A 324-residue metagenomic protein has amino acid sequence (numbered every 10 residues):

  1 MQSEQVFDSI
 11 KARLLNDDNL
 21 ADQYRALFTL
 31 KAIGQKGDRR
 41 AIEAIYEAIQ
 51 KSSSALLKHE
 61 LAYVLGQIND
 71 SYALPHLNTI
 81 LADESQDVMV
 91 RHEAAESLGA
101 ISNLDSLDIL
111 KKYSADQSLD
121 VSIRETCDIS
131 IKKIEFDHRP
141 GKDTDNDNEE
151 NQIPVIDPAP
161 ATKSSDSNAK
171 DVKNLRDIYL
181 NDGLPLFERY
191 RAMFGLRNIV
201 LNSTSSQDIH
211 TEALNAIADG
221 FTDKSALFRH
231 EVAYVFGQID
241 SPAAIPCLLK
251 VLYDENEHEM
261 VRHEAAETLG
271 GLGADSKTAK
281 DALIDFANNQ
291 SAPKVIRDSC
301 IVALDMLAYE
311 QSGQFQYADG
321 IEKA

Functional and structural regions predicted by a protein language model:
M1-L15, Q35-Q50, D70-A82, N103-Q117 (+6 more regions): Amphipathic alpha-helical scaffolding segments comprising HEAT/armadillo-like alpha-solenoid repeats
M1-Q2, A21-K36, E47, L56-D70 (+8 more regions): Structural detector for internal amphipathic alpha-helices that build alpha-solenoid repeat scaffolds
D18-N19, S53-S54, E84-D87, Q117-S122 (+4 more regions): Short inter-helical turns and helix N-cap capping residues of alpha-solenoid HEAT/ARM repeat scaffolds
